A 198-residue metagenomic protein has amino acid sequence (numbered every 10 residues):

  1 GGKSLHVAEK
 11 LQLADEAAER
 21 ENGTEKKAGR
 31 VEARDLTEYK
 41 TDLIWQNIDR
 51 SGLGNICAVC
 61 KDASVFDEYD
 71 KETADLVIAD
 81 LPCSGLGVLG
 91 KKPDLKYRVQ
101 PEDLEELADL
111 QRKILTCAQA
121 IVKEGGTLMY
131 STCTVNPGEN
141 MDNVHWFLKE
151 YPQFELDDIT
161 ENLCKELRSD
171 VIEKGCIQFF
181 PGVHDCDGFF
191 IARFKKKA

Functional and structural regions predicted by a protein language model:
G1-A198: S-adenosylmethionine
